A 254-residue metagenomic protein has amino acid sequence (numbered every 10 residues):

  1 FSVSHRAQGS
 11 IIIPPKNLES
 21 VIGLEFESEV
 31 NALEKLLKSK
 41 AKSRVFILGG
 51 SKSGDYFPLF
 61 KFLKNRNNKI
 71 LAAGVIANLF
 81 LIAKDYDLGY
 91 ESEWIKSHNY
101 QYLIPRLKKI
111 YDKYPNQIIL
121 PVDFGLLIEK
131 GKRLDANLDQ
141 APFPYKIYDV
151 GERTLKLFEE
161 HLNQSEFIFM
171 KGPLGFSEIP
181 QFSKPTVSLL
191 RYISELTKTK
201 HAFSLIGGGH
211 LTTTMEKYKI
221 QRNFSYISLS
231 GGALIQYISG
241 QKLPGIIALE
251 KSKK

Functional and structural regions predicted by a protein language model:
F1-K254: Active-site loop-to-helix "anion-binding N-cap" substructures in soluble metabolic enzymes
